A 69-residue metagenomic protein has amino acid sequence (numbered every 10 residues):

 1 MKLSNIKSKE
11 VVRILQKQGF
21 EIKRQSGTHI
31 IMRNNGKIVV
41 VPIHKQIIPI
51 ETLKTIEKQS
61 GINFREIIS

Functional and structural regions predicted by a protein language model:
M1-S69: Basic nucleic-acid-binding interfaces
